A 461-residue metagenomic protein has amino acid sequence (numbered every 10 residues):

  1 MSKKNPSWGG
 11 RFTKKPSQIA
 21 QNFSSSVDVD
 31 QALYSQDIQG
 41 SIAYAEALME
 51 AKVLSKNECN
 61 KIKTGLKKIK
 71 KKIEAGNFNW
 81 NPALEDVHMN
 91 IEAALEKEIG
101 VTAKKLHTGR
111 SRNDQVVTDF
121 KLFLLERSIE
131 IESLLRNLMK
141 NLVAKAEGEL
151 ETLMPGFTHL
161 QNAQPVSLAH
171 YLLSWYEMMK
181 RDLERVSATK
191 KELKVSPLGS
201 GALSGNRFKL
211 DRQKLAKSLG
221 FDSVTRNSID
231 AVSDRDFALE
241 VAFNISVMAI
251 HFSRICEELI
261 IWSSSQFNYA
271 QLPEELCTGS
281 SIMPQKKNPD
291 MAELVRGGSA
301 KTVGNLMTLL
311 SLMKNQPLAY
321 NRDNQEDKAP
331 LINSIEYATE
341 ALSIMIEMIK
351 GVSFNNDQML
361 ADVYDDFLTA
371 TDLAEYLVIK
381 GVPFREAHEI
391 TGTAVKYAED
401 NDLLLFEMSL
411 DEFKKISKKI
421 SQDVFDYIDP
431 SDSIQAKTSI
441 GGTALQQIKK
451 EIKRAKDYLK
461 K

Functional and structural regions predicted by a protein language model:
S2-G205, L210-A216, T278-G279, D290 (+3 more regions): A helix-coil-helix interface module used to build multimeric assemblies and to scaffold catalytic/cofactor sites
S2-G40, V101-T102, M283-K461: Glycine-rich cofactor/substrate-binding loops
S41, H88, E92, A238-V241 (+2 more regions): Short runs of predominantly hydrophobic/aromatic residues within well-ordered alpha helices that form helix-helix
Y44, L48, G65-K72, A94 (+17 more regions): Generic, well-ordered alpha-helical scaffold segments in large soluble proteins
E46-L54, F123, H170, L239-V247 (+1 more regions): Short, well-ordered beta-strand elements within core beta-sheets of diverse protein domains
V53-L54, F78, F267-N268, P383 (+1 more regions): Conserved hydrophobic residue
F120-K121, L125, E132, E147 (+4 more regions): Charged, flexible cofactor/metal-binding loops and thiol motifs
